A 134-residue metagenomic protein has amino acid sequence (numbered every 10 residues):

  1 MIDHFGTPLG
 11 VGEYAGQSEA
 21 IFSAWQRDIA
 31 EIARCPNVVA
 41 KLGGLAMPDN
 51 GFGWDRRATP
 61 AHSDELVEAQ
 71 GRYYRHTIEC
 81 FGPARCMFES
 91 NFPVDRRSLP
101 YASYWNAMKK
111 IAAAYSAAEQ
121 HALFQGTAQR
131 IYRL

Functional and structural regions predicted by a protein language model:
M1-M87, S98: Catalytic pocket-lining loop regions of alpha/beta-barrel enzymes, especially the amidohydrolase/enolase/GH5 lineages
S18-E19, A24-W25, V39, E65 (+4 more regions): Bulky hydrophobic/aromatic packing residues
R72-M87, V94-L134: Mid-to-C-terminal alpha-helical segments outside catalytic/metal-binding sites
